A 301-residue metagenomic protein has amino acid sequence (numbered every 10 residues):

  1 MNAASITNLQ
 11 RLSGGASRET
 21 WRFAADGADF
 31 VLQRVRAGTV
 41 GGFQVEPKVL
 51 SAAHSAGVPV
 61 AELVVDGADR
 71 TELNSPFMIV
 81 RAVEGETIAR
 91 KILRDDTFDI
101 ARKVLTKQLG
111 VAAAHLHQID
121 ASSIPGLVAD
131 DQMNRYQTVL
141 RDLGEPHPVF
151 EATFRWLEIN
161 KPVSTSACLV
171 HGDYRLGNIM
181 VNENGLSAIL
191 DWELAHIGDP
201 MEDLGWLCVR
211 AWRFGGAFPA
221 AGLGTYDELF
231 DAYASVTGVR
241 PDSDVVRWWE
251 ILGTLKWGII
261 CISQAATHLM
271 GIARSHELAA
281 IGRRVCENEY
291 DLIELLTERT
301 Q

Functional and structural regions predicted by a protein language model:
M1-T7, A280-Q301: Regulatory N- and C-terminal appendages and interdomain linkers associated with kinase/kinase-like NTP transferase
Q10-F154, I159-S166: ATP-binding pocket architecture of kinase catalytic cores
F23-D26, N182, L204: Active-site beta-strand termini and strand-to-loop segments that position acidic
A167-L169, S187: Conserved protein kinase catalytic-loop anchor
L169-H171, L176: Catalytic-loop of the protein kinase fold
L190-A195: Activation of the activation-loop gatekeeper triad in protein kinase-fold domains
D203-G238, L252-M270: Active-site activation/catalytic loop segments of kinase-like enzymes and analogous catalytic loops in related
